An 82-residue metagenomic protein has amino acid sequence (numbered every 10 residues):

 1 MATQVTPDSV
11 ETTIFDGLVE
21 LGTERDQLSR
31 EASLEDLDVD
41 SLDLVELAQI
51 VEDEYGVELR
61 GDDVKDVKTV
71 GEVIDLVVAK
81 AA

Functional and structural regions predicted by a protein language model:
A2-D26, A79-A82: Thiotemplate assembly-line natural product biosynthesis machinery
D16, Q49-I50: Core alpha-helical elements of the protein kinase catalytic domain, predominantly the helix directly N-terminal
V19-D36, E58-D63: Phosphopantetheine carrier-protein modules
D43: Two-component histidine kinase catalytic core, primarily the HATPase_c
D62-E72: AMP-binding/adenylate-forming catalytic domain of the ANL superfamily
